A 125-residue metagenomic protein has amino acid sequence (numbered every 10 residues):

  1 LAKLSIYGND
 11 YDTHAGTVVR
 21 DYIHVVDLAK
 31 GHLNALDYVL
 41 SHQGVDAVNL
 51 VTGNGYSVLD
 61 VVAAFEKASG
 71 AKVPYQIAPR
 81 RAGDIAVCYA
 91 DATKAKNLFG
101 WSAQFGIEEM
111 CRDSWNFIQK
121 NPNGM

Functional and structural regions predicted by a protein language model:
L1-M125: C-terminal substrate-binding subdomain of Rossmann-fold SDR/epimerase-dehydratase oxidoreductases
